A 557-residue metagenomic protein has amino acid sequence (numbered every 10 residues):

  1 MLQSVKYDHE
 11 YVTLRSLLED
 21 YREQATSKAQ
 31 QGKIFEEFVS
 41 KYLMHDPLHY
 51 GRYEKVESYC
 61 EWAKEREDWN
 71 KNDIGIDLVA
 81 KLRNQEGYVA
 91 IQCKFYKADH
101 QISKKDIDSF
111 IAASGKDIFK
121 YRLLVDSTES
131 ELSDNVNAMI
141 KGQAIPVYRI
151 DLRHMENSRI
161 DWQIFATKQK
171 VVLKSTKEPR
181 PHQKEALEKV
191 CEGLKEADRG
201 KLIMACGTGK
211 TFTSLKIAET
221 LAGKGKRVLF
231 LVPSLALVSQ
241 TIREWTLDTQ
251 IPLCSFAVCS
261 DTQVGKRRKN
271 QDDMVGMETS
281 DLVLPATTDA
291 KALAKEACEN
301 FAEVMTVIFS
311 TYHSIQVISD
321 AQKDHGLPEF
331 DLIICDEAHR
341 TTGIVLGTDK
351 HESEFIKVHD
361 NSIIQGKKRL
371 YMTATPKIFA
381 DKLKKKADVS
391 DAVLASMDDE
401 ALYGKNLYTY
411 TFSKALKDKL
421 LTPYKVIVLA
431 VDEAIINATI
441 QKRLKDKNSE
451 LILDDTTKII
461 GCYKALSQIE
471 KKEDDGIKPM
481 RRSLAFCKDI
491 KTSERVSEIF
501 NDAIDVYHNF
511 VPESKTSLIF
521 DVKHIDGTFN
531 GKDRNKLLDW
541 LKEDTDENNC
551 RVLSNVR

Functional and structural regions predicted by a protein language model:
L2-T26, Y42, Y50-G51, Y59-D68 (+4 more regions): ATP-dependent helicase/translocase motor core
Q31-D117, S133-N135: Catalytic centers of nucleases
I203-G207, H339-R340, D360-A387, K419: Conserved helicase ATPase motor motifs in RecA-like P-loop NTPase domains
K226-T249, F256-R268, Y312-S314, K488-K491: Conserved Walker A/P-loop ATP-binding site and its immediately adjacent core in helicase/helicase-like ATPase domains
L293-E329: Conserved helix/coil segment N-terminal to the catalytic DExD/H
A294-A297, F520-R557: Conserved helicase ATPase core of P-loop NTP-dependent helicases/translocases
H325-Y371: SF2 helicase catalytic motif II
E400-C487: Conserved interdomain linker/interface between the two RecA-like ATPase lobes of SF2 helicase motors
